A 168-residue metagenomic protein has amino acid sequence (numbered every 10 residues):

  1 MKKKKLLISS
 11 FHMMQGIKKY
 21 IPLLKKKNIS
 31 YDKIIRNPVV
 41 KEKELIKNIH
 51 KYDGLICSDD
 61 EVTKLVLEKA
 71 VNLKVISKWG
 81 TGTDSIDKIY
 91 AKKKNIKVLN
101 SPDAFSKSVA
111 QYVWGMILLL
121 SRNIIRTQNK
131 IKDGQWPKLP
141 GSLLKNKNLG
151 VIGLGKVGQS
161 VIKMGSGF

Functional and structural regions predicted by a protein language model:
M1-Y52: N-terminal glycine-/charge-rich "phosphate-binding" loop or analogous flexible N-terminal tail
K3, L73, K145-N148: Phosphate-coordination loops involved in phosphoryl transfer and adenosine-cofactor binding
H12-M13, E61-T63, V157: Alpha-helix capping/helix-boundary segments
I17-K19, L139-F168: Rossmann-like dinucleotide/phosphate-binding beta-alpha-beta segment
L23, Y112, M116, S160 (+1 more regions): Rossmann-fold NAD(P)-dependent oxidoreductase module
I34, D53-Q128, S142: Phosphate/diphosphate ligand-binding glycine-rich loop within oxidoreductases
I35-V40, C57-S58, N129-P137: Short gly/ser/thr-rich secondary-structure transition/capping motifs
